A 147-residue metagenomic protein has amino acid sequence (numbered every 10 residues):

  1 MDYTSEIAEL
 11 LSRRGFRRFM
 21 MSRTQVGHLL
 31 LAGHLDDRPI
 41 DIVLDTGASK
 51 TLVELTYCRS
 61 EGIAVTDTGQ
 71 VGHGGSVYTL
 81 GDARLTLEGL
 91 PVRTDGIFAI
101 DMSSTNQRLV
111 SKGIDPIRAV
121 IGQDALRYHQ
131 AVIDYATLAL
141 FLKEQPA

Functional and structural regions predicted by a protein language model:
M1-A147: Pepsin/retropepsin-fold aspartyl endopeptidases
